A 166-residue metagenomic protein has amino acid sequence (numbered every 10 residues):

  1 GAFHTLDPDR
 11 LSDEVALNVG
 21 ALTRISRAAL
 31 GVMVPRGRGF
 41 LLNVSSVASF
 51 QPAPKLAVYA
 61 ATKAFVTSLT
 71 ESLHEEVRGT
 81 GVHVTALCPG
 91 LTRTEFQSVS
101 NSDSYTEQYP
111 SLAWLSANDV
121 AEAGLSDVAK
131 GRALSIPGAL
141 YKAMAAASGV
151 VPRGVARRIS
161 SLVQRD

Functional and structural regions predicted by a protein language model:
G1-S12, K55: Conserved mid-core segment of classical short-chain dehydrogenase/reductases
S26, T62: Active-site helix of classical SDR
A28-G37: A short helix-coil junction within the Rossmann-fold of NAD(P)-dependent oxidoreductases
G31, E75-E76: Alpha-helical segment proximal to the catalytic Tyr-Lys
S46: Residue(s) in the substrate-gating loop at a strand-loop-helix junction that position the organic substrate next
P52-A60, S72: Active-site loop-to-helix junction immediately N-terminal to the catalytic Tyr of the SDR YXXXK motif in Rossmann-fold
E76-A143, R157: SDR active-site lid
